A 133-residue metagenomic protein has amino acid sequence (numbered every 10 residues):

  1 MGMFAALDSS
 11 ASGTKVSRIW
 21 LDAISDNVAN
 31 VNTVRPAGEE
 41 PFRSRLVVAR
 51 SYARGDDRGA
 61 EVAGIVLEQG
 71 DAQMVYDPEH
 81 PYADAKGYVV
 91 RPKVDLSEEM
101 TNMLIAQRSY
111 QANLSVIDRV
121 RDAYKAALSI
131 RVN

Functional and structural regions predicted by a protein language model:
M1-N133: Amphipathic alpha-helical polymerization modules
